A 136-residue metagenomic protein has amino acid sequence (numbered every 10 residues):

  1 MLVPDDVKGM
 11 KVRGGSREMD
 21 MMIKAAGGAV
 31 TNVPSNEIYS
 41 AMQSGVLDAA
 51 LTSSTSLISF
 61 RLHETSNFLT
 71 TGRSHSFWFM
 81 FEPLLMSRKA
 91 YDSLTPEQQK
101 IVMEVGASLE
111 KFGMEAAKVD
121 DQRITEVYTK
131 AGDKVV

Functional and structural regions predicted by a protein language model:
M1-V136: N-terminal secretory/targeting leader peptides
